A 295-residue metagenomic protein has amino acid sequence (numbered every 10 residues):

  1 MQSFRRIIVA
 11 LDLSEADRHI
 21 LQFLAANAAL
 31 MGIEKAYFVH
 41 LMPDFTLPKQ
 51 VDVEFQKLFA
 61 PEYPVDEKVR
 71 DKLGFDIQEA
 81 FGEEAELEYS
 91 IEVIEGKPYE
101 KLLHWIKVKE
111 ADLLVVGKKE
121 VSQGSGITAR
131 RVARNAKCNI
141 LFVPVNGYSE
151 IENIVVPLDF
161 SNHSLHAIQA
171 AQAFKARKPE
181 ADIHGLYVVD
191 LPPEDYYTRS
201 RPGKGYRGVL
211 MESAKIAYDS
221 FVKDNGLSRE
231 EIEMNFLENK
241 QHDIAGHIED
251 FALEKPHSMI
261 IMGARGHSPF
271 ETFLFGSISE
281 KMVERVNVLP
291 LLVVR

Functional and structural regions predicted by a protein language model:
M1-L58, N153-M211, D224-E230: Small/aliphatic-rich secondary-structure junction motif
M1-Q2, A26, P43, A60 (+2 more regions): Structural beta-alpha unit
S3, L30, K101-E150, A252-R295: Gly/Ser-rich helix-loop-strand patches that form or flank binding pockets for ribonucleotide-derived cofactors
Q22-F23, H104, T128, A170 (+1 more regions): A short acidic, amphipathic alpha-helical/loop segment
E34, L87-Y89, C138, A181 (+2 more regions): A structural micro-motif
F38, S90-V93, F142, G185 (+2 more regions): A structural preference for short, hydrophobic beta-strand core positions in alpha/beta folds
Y63-F75, M211-D219: Short, surface-exposed alpha-helical segments at coil->helix boundaries
